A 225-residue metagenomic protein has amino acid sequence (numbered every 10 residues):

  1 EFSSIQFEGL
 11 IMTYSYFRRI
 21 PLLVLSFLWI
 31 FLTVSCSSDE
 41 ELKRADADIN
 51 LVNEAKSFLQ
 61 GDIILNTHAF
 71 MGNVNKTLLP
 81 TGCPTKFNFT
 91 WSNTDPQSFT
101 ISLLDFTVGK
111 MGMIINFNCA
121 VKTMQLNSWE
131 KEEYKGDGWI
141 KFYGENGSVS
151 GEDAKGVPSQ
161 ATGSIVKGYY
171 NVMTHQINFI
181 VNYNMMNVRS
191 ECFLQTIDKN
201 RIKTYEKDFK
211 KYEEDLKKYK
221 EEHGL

Functional and structural regions predicted by a protein language model:
F2-G9, Y14-S15, C36-W139, H175 (+1 more regions): Acidic/polar, low-complexity intrinsically disordered N-terminal segments immediately downstream of a Sec signal
T13-V24: Bacterial N-terminal signal peptides that target proteins for export
L23-T33: Bacterial N-terminal signal peptides
G138-N178: Acidic, glycine-rich flexible loop segments
